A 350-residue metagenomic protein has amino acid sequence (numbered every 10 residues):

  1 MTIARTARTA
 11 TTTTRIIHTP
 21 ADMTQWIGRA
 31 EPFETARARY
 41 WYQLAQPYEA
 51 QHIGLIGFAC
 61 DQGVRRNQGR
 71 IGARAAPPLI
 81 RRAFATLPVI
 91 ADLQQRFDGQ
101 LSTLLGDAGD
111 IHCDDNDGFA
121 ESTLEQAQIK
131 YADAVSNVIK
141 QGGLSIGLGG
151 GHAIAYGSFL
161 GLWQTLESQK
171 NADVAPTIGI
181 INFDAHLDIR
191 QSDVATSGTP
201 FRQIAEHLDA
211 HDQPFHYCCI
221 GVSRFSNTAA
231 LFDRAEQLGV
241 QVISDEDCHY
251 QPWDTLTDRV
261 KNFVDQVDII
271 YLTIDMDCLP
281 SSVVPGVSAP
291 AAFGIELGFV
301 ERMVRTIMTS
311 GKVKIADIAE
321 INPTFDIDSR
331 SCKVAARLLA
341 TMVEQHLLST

Functional and structural regions predicted by a protein language model:
T2-T350: Conserved alpha-helical scaffold segments that buttress catalytic/binding sites
